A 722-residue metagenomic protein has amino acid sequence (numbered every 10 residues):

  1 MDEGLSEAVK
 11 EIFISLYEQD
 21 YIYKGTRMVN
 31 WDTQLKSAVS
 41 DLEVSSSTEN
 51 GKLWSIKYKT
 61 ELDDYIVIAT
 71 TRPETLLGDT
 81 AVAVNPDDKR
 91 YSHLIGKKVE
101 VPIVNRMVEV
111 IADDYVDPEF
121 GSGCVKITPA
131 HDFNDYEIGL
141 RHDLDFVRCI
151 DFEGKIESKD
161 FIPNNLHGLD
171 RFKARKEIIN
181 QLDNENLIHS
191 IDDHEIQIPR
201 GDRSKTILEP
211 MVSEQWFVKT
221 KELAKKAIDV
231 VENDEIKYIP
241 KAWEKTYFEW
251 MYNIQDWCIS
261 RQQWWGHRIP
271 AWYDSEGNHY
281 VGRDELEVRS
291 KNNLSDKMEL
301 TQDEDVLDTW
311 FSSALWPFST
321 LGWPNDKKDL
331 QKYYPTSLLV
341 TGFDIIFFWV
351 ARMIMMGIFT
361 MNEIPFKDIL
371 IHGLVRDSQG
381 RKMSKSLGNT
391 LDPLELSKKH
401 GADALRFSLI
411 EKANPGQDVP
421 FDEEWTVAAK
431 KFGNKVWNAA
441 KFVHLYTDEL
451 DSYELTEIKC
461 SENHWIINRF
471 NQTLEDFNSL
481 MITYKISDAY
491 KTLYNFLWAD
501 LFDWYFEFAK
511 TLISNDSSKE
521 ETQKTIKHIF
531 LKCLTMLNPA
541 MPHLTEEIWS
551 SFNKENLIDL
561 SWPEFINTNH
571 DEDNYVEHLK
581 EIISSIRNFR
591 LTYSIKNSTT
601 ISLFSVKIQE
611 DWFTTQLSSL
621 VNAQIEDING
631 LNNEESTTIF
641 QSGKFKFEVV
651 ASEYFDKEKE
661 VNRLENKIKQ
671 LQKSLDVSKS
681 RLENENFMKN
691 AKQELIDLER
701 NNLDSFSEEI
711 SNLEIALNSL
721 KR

Functional and structural regions predicted by a protein language model:
M1-E153, K159, N180, I228-S260 (+5 more regions): NTP-handling and nucleic-acid-processing catalytic cores
V29, T33, V39-S45, Y273 (+6 more regions): Acidic, turn-prone loop/beta-hairpin segments
S47, I127-A130, F172, E209 (+6 more regions): Conserved phosphate-binding loops in nucleotide/dinucleotide-binding enzymes
E119-V125, K159-N164, E232-K245, T301 (+9 more regions): Glycine- and acidic
H142-G154, Q262-G266, P270-Q417: Alpha-helical recognition segments enriched in aromatics with Gly/Pro capping that present substrate-recognition
D202-S204, V375-Q379, M383-K459, N553 (+3 more regions): Catalytic adenosine-cofactor/nucleotide-binding cores of aminoacyl-tRNA synthetases and other
V427, S550, E555-R722: C-terminal low-complexity, glycine/proline- and small-hydrophobic-enriched intrinsically disordered tails that act as
K431-H444, N463-Q472, K491-T511, S678 (+1 more regions): Core structural elements
